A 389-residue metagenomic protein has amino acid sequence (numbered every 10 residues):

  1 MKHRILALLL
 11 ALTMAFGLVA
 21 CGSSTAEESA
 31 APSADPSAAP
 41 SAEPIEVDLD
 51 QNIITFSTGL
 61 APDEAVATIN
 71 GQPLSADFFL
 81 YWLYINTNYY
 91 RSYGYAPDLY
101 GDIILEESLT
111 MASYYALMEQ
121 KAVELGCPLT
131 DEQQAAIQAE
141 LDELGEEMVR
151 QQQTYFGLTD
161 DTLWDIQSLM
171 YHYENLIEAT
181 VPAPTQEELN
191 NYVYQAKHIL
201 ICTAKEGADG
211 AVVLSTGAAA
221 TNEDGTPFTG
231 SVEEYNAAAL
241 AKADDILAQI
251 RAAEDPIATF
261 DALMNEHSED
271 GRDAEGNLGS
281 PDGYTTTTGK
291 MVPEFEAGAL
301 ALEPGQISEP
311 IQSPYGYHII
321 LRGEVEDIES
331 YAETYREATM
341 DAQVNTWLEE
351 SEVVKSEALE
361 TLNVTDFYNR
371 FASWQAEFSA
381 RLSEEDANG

Functional and structural regions predicted by a protein language model:
M1-E106, E357-G389: Short, low-structural-confidence N-terminal segments
S23, E43-A61, Q151-E234, G289-G389: PPIase-associated folding chaperone regions across multiple families
E64-N70, D102-L109, M118-P128, T154-L158 (+4 more regions): Second-shell loop/turn segments in exported
D77, Y81, I103-M111, Y115-V123 (+11 more regions): Solvent-exposed, polar/charged alpha-helical surfaces in well-ordered, non-transmembrane soluble domains, broadly
L83-E107, V123-L189, A219, T285-T286 (+1 more regions): Charged, solvent-exposed helices and adjacent loops that form client-binding or oligomerization surfaces
N86-Y90, L144, C202, E206 (+2 more regions): A short secondary-structure junction motif
P97, G126-Q134, P256-E266, S308-I311: Surface-exposed patches in mature extracellular/periplasmic domains of secreted proteins
A241-P293, G323-E324: Peptidyl-prolyl cis-trans isomerase
